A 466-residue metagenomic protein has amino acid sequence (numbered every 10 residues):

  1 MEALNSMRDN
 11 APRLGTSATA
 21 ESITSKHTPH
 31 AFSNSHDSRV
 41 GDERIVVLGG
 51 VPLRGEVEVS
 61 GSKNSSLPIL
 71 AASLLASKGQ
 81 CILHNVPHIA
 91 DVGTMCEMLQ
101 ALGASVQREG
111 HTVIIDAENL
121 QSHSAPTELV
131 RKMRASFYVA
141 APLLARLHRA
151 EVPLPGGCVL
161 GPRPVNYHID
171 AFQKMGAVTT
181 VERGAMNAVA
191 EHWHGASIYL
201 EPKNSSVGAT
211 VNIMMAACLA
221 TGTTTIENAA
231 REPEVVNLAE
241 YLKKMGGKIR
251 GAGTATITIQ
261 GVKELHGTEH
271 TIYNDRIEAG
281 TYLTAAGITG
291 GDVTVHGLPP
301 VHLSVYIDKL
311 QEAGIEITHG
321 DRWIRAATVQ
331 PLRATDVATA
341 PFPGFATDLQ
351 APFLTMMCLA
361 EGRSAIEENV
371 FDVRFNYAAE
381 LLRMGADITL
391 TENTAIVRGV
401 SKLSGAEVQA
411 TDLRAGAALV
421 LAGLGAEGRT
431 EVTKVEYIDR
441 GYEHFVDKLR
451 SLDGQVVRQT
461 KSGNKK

Functional and structural regions predicted by a protein language model:
E2-K466: Short, structured segments at the rim of ligand-binding sites
